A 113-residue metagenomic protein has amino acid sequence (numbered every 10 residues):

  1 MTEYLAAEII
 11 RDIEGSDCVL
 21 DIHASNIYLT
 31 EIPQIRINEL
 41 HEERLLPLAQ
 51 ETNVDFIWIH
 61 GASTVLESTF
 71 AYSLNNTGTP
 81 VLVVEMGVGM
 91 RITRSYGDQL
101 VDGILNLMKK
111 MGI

Functional and structural regions predicted by a protein language model:
M1-I113: Structured catalytic-domain cores with a bias toward divalent-metal coordination
